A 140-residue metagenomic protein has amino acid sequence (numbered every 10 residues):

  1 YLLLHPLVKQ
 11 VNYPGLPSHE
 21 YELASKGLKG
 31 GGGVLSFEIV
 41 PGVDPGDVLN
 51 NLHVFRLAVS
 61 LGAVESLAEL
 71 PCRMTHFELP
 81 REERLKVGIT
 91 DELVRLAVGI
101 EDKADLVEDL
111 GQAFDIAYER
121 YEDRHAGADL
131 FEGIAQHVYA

Functional and structural regions predicted by a protein language model:
Y1-V11: Short acidic amphipathic segments
L2-L3, L49, A97: Short, surface-exposed helix/turn micro-motifs that flank interaction/cofactor sites
Q10-H76, G127-A140: Conserved PLP-binding catalytic core of the aspartate aminotransferase-like
V43, S66-A140: PLP-dependent enzyme catalytic core of the Aspartate aminotransferase-like
